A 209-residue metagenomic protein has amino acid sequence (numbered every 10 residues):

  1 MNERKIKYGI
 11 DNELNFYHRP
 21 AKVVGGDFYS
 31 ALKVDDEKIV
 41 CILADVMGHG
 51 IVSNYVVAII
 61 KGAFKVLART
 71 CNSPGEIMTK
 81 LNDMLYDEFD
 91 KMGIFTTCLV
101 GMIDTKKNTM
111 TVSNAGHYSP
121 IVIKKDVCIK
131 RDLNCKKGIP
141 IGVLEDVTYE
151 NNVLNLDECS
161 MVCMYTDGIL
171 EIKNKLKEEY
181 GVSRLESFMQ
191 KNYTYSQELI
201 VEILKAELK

Functional and structural regions predicted by a protein language model:
M1-C163, A206-K209: … and, occasionally, acidic/histidine-rich disordered N-termini of signaling adaptors
L99, N152-M164, I169-K209: C-terminal catalytic subdomain
